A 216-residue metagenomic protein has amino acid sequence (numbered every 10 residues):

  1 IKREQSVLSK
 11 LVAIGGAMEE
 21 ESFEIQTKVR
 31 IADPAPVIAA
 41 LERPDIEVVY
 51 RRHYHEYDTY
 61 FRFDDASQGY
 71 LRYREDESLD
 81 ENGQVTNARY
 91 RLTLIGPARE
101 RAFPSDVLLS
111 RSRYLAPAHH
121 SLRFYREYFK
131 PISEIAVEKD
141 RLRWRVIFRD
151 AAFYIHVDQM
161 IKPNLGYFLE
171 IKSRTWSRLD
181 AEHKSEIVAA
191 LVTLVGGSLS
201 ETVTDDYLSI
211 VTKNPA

Functional and structural regions predicted by a protein language model:
E4, L8-D150, L194-A216: N-terminal strand-loop-strand beta-hairpin
G15, T86, A151-I155, P163-L165 (+2 more regions): C-terminal accessory/tail domains of diverse enzymes
R101-V107, G166-F168, D180-E182: A short, polar/proline- and glycine-enriched secondary-structure boundary/capping micro-motif
L122, F168, S185-A189: Hydrophobic, well-ordered secondary-structure segments
I135-T175: Conserved, surface-exposed functional patches that form binding/active-site neighborhoods
T175-Y207: Mixed-charge, glycine-accented linear interaction segment located at domain edges/termini
